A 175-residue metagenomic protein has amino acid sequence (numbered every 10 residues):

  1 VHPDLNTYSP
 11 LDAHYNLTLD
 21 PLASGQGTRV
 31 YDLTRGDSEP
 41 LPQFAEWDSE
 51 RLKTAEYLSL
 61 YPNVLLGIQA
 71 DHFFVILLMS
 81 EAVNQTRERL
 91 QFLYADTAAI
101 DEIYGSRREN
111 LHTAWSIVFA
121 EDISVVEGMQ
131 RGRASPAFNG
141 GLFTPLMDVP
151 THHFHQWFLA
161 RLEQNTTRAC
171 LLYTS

Functional and structural regions predicted by a protein language model:
V1-S175: C-terminal catalytic domain of Rieske-type non-heme iron oxygenases
